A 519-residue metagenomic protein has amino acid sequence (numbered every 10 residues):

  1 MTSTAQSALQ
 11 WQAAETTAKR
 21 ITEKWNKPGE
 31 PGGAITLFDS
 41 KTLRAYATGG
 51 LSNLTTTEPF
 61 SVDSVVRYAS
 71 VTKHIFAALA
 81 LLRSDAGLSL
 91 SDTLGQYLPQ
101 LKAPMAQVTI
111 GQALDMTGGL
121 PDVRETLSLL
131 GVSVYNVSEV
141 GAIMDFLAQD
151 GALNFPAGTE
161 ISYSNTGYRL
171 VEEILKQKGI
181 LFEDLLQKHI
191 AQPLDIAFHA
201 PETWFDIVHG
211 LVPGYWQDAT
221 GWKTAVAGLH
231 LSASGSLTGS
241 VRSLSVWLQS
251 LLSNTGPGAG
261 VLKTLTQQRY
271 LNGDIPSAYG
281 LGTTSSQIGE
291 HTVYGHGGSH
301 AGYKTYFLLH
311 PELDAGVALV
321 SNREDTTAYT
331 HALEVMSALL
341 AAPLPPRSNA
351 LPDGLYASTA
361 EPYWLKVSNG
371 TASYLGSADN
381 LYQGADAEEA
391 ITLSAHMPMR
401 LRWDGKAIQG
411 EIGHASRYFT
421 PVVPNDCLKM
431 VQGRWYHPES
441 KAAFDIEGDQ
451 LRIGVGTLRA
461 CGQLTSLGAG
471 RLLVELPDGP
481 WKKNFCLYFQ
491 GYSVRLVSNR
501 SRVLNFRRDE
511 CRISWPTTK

Functional and structural regions predicted by a protein language model:
Q6-V66, D85-D92, D145-A152: Short, conserved catalytic-motif segment at the N-terminal edge
E15-A18, T22, K41, V65-S91 (+3 more regions): Active-site SXXK
L43-N53, M105-P311: Short, surface-exposed loop or secondary-structure junction motifs that flank catalytic or metal-binding residues
G50-L54, E324-T326, R502: A short acidic/small-residue loop/turn micro-motif
L90-P104, P193-L194: Short, glycine/proline-biased beta-turn/loop segments that scaffold the active-site neighborhood
G302-P343: Structured C-terminal helix/loop/strand segments within mature extracytoplasmic catalytic/sensor domains
S337-K519: Peripheral terminal and inter-domain segments
